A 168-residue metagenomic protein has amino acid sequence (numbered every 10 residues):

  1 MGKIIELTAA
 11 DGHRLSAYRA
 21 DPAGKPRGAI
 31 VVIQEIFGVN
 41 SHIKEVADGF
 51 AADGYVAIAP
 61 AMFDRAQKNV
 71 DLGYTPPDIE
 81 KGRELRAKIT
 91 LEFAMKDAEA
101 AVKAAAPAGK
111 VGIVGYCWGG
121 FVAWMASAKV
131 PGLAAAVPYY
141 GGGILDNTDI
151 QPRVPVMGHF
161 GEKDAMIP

Functional and structural regions predicted by a protein language model:
M1-P168: N-terminal cap/leader regions of alpha/beta-hydrolase-fold enzymes, predominantly small-molecule hydrolases
